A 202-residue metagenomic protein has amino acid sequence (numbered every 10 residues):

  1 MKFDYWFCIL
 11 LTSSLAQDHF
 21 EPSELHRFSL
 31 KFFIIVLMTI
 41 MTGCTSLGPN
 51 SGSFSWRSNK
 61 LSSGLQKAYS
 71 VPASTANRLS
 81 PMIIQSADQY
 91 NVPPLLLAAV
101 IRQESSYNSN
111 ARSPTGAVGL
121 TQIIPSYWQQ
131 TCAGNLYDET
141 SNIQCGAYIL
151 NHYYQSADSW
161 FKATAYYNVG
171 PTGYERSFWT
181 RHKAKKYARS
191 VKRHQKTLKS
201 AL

Functional and structural regions predicted by a protein language model:
K2-D4, E21-T42: Sec-dependent bacterial lipoprotein signal peptides
T12, A16-P22: Hydrophobic alpha-helical membrane-insertion segments
T45-S46, N50-R102: Export/targeting segments at the very N-terminus of extracytoplasmic proteins
K60, R78, M82-Q85, L95-L96 (+6 more regions): Extracytoplasmic/secreted proteins, especially bacterial periplasmic and envelope-associated proteins
S105, S126, I149, S159-A184: Acidic helix/loop microenvironments that form the catalytic cleft of cell-wall polysaccharide enzymes
P114-T131, G146: Substrate-binding/active-site groove segments that recognize and process beta-1,4-linked N-acetyl-hexosamine
A133-N142: A short, structured beta-strand-centered segment in the mid-to-C-terminal lobe of catalytic cores from group-transfer
